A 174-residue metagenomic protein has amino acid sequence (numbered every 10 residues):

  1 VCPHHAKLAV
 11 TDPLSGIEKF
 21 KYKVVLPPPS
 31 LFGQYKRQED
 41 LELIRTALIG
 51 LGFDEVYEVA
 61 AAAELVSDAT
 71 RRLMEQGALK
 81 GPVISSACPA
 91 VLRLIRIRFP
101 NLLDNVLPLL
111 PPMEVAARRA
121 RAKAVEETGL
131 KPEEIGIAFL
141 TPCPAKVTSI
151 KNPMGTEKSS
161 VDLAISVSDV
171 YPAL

Functional and structural regions predicted by a protein language model:
V1-P13: Iron-sulfur cluster-binding cysteine motifs and their immediate structural context in ferredoxin-like electron-transfer
V10-L174: Iron-sulfur-associated redox domains of electron-transfer enzymes in respiratory and anaerobic energy metabolism
